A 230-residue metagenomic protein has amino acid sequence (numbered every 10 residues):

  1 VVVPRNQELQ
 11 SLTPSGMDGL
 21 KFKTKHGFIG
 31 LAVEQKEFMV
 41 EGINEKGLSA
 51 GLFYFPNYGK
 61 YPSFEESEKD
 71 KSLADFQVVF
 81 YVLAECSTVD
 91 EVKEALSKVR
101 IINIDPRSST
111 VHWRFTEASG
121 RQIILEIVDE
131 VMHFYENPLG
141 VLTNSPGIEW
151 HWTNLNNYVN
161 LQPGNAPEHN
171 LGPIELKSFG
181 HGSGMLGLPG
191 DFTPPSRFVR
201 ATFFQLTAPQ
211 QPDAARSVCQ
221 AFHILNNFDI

Functional and structural regions predicted by a protein language model:
V1-D70, R107: A contiguous strand-loop segment
V2-S15, H133-G164: A short, surface-exposed interaction/processing loop segment used at functional sites
G42-N44, S49, F55-N57, S63-E65 (+2 more regions): Peripheral peptide segments
L52, S87, W113-R114: Noncatalytic scaffold domains of N-terminal-nucleophile
F53, G59-Y61, I123-E126, H133-E136 (+1 more regions): Short helix/loop capping segments that flank catalytic or ligand/cofactor-binding pockets
E68-I102, P106-R107, Q210-L225: Proteins synthesized as precursors that undergo proteolytic processing into mature forms
K98-M132: Catalytic cofactor-binding cores of redox enzymes
I104-S109, E117-A118, T143-I230: C-terminus-biased signal that marks the final domain/tail of proteins
